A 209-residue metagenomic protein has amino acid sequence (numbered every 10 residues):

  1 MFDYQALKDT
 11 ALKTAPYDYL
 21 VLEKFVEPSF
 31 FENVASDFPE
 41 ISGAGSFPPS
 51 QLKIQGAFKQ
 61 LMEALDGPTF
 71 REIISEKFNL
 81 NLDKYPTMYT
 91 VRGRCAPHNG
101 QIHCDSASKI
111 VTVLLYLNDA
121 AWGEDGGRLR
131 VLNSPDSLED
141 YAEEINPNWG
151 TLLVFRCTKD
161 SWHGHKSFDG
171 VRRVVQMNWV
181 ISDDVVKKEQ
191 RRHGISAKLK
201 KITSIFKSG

Functional and structural regions predicted by a protein language model:
M1-V154, T158-G209: Fe(II)/2-oxoglutarate oxygenase catalytic core
